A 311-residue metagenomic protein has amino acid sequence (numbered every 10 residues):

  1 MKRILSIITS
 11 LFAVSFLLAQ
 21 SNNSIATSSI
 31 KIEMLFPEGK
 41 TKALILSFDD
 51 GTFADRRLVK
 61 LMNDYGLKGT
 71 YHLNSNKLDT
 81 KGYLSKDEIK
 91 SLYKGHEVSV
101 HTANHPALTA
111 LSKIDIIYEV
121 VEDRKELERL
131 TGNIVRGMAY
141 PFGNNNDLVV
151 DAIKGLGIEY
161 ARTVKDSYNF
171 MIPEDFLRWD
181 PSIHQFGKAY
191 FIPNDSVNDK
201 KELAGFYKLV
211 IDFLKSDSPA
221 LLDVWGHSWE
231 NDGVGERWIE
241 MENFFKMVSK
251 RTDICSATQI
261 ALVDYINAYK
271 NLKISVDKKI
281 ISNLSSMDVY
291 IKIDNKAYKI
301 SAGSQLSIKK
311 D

Functional and structural regions predicted by a protein language model:
M1-S21: Bacterial Sec-dependent N-terminal signal peptides
S21-R56: Boundary/entry segment of secreted carbohydrate-active catalytic domains
S24-F36, D64, D79, E128 (+4 more regions): C-terminal domain-boundary segment and adjacent tail
A43, R57, D115-Y118, E122 (+3 more regions): Extracytoplasmic/secreted proteins, especially bacterial periplasmic and envelope-associated proteins
F48-G51, T102, S228, Q259: Active-site metal-binding loops of divalent metal-dependent hydrolases
N63-E159, V164-P193, A220-S228: Metal-dependent polysaccharide deacetylase catalytic core of the NodB/CE4 family, i.e., the active-site-bearing domain
L111-Y118, N198-K201, E236, E240: Alpha-helix N-cap and loop-to-helix initiation/capping positions
D195-K215: A Trp-anchored, charged/polar loop motif used as the substrate-binding/catalytic surface of acyl/ester-handling
